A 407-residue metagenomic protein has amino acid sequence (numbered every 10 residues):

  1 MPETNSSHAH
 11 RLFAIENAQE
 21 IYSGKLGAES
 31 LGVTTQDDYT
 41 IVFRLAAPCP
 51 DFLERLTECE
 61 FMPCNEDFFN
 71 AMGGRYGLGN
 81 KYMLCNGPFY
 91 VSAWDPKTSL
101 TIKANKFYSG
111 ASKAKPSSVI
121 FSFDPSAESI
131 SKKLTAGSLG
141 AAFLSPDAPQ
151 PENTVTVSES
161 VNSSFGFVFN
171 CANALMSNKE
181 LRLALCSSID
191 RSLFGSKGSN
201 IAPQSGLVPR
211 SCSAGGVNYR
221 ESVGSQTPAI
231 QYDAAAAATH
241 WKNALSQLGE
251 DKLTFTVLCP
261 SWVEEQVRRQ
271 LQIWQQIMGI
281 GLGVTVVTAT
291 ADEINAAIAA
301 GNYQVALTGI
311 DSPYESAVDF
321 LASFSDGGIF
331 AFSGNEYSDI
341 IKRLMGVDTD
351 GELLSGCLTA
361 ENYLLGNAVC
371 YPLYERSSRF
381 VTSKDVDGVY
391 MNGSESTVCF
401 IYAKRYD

Functional and structural regions predicted by a protein language model:
M1-A14, L175-S177: Aromatic- and charge-enriched surface segment that lines or borders ligand/interaction sites
Q19, A28-S30, D38, L45-S118 (+1 more regions): Gly/Pro-rich hinge or "lid" segments in bacterial periplasmic/extracellular proteins
G24-G27, P228-I230, L282-I294, D319-D385 (+1 more regions): Extracytoplasmic/peripheral linker and loop segments enriched in polar/acidic and small residues with frequent Thr/Pro
D38-V42, S117-S118, S163-A214, L253-W262 (+1 more regions): Alpha-helical secondary-structure segments
F107-Q150: Ligand-site clamp/hinge motif
S199-A244, V263-Q266: Structural transition elements
K242-G309: Ligand/substrate-recognition segments at binding pockets and active sites
T382-D407: Long beta-strand-rich cores associated with HINT superfamily self-processing modules
